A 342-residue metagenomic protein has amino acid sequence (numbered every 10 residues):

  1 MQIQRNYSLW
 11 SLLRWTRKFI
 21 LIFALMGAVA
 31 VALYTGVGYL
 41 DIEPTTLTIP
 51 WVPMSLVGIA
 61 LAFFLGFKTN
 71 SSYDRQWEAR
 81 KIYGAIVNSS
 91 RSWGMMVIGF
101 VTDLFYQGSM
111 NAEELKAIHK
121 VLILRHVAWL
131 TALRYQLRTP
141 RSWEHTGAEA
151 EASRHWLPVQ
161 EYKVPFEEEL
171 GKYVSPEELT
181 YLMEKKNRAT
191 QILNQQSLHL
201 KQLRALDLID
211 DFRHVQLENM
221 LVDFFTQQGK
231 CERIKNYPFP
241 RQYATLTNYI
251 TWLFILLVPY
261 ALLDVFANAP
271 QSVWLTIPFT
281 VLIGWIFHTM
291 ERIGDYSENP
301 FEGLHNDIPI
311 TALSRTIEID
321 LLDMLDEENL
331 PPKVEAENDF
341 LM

Functional and structural regions predicted by a protein language model:
M1-S90, G99-G108, F266-S272, M290-D295 (+2 more regions): N-terminal juxtamembrane/topogenic regions of multi-pass membrane proteins
Q4-R14, F212, F224-N248, E302 (+1 more regions): Membrane-interface, cytosolic juxtamembrane amphipathic helix immediately N-terminal to a transmembrane helix, enriched
L13-L21, T48-V52, D74-E78, E114-R125 (+6 more regions): Non-transmembrane, amphipathic alpha-helical segments
W15-A24, M220, I234-Y260: Transmembrane alpha-helical segments and their cytosolic interface motifs in multi-pass membrane proteins
G84, R91, K120, L124-V127 (+7 more regions): Generic structural signal for well-ordered, non-transmembrane alpha-helical segments in soluble/cytosolic regions
I98, T102-L206: Long amphipathic alpha-helical segments that form oligomerization/scaffold cores
A128, N248-D320: C-terminal, helix-dominated tail/subdomain
I192-L203, F212-I234: Cytosol/matrix-facing amphipathic helices and coiled-coil assembly/linker segments of eukaryotic membrane proteins
